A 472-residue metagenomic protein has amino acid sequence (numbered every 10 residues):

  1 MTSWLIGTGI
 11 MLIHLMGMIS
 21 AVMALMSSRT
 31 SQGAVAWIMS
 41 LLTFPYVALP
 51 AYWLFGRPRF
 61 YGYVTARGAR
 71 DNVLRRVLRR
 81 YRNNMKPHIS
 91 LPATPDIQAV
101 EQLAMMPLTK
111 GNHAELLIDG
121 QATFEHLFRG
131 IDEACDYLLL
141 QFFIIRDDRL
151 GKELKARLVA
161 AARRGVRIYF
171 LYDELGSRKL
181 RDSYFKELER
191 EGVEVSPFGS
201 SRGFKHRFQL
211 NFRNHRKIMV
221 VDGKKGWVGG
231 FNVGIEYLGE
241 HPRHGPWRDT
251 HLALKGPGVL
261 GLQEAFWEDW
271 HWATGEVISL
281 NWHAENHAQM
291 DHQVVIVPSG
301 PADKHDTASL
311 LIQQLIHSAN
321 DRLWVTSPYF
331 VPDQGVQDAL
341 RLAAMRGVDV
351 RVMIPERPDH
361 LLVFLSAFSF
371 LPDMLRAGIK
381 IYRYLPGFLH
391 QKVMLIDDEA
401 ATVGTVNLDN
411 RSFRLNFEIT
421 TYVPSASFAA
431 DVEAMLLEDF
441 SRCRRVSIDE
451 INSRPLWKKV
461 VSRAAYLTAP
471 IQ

Functional and structural regions predicted by a protein language model:
M1-L310, Q314, S318, P358 (+6 more regions): N-terminal localization/anchoring segments of enzymes in phospholipid and broader phosphate metabolism
E191, D349, M353-H360, A367-F368 (+2 more regions): Cytochrome P450 I-helix active-site segment
R322: Phosphate-/nucleic-acid-contacting segments
V325-S327, Y384, V403-G404: Thr-Gly-centered strand-to-loop micro-motif
Y329-R351, P355-H360: Helical hairpin unit composed of two closely spaced alpha helices linked by a short loop
Q334-Q337, F364-S366, L395-I396, R414: Histidine/acidic-residue-rich catalytic or RNA/ligand-binding cores of hydrolases and nuclease-related proteins
K392: Catalytic-core elements of nucleic-acid end-processing and repair enzymes
